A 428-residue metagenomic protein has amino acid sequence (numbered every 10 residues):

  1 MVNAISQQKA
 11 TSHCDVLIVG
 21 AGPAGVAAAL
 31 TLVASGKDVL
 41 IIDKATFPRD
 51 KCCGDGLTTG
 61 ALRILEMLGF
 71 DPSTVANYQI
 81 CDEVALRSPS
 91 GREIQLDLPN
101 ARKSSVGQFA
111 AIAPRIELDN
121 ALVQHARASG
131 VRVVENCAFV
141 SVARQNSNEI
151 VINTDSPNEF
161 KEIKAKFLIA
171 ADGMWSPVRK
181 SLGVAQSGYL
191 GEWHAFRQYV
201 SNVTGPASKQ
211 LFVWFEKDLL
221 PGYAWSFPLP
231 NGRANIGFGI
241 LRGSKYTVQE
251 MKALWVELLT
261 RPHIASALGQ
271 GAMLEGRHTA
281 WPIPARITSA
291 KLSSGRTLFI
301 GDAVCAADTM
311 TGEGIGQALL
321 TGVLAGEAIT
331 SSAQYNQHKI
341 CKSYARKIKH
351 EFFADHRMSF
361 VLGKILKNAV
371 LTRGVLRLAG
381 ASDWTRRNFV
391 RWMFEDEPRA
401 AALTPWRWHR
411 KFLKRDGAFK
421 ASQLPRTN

Functional and structural regions predicted by a protein language model:
Q8-A24: Beta1/beta-strand and adjacent pyrophosphate-binding region of the FAD-binding site in flavoprotein oxidoreductases
A24, F47, W175: Conserved Rossmann-like nucleotide-cofactor binding loop
V33-C53: Glycine-rich FAD pyrophosphate-binding loop
T46-E66, F70: Conserved N-terminal glycine-rich FAD pyrophosphate-binding loop of Rossmann-like flavoproteins
L62, M67-N120: A conserved beta-strand/loop capping segment in the N-terminal third of enzymes that catalyze redox or closely related
N77, S244-A328, Q334: FAD/FMN-dependent oxidoreductases across multiple families
N120, Q124-L268: Predominantly flavin-linked oxidoreductase catalytic cores and closely associated redox partners
E327-N428: C-terminal helical "tail/cap" subdomain of flavin- and related membrane-associated enzymes
